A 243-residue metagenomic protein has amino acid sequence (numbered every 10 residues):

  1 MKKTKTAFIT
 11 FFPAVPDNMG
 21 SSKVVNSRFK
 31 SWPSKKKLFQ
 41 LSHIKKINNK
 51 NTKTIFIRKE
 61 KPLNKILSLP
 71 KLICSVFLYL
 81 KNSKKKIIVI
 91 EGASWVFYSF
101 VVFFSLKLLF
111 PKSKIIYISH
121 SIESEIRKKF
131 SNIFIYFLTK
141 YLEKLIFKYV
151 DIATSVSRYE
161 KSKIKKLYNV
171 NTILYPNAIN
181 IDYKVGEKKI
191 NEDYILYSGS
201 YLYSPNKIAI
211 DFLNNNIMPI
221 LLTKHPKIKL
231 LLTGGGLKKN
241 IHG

Functional and structural regions predicted by a protein language model:
M1-I47, S83, L221-T223: N-terminal subdomain of nucleotide-sugar transferases
S21, E91-G92, S155-S157, N177 (+1 more regions): Replace "coordinates the UDP/GDP/TDP-sugar" with "coordinates nucleotide-activated sugar donors
V24-V25, K30-S31, N180-V185, I190-G243: Conserved catalytic-core segment of nucleotide-activated headgroup transferases in glycan assembly
I47-S75, K129-I135: A short, charged, and often flexible helix/loop element on the N-terminal side of the glycosyltransferase catalytic
V76-S99, P111-I116: Short N-terminal targeting/anchoring amphipathic segment
F77, F104-L108, Y117, E123 (+1 more regions): Membrane-proximal helix-turn-helix segments that form the acceptor-binding/catalytic region of lipid-linked
S94-W95, Y159-K161, L237-K238: Alpha-helix capping/helix-boundary segments
K144-K184: Donor nucleotide-sugar binding/catalytic pocket of nucleotide-sugar-dependent glycosyltransferases
